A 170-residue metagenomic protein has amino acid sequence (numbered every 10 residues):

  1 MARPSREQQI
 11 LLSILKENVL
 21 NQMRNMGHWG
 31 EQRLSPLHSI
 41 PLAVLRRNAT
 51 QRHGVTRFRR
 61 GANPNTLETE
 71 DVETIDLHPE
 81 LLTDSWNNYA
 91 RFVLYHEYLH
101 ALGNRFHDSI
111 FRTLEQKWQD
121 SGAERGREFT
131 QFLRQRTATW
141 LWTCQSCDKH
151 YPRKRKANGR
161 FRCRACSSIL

Functional and structural regions predicted by a protein language model:
M1-F92, A101-L170: Active-site-proximal or metal-binding-adjacent scaffold patches in catalytic folds
E97: Walker B catalytic acidic pair
